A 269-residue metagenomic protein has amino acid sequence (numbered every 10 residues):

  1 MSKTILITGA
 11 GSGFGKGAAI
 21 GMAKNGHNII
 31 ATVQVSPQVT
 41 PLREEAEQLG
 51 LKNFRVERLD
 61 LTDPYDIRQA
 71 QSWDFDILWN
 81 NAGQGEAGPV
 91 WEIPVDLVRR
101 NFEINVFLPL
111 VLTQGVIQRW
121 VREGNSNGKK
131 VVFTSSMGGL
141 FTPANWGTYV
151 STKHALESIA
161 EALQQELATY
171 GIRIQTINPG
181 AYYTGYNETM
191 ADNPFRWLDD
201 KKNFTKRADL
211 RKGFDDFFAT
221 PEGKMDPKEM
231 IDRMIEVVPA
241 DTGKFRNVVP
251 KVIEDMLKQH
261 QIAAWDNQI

Functional and structural regions predicted by a protein language model:
G11-G13: Conserved glycine-rich cofactor-binding loop
L61-D74: Conserved Rossmann-fold cofactor-binding substructure of NAD(P)-dependent oxidoreductases
P89-V90, L97-R100: Substrate-binding pocket helix/loop in short-chain dehydrogenase/reductase
T113, T152-A155: Active-site helix of classical SDR
T113-Q114, E161: A short, exposed helix-loop element centered on a Lys and neighboring polar residues
S136: Residue(s) in the substrate-gating loop at a strand-loop-helix junction that position the organic substrate next
T169-T242: SDR active-site lid
